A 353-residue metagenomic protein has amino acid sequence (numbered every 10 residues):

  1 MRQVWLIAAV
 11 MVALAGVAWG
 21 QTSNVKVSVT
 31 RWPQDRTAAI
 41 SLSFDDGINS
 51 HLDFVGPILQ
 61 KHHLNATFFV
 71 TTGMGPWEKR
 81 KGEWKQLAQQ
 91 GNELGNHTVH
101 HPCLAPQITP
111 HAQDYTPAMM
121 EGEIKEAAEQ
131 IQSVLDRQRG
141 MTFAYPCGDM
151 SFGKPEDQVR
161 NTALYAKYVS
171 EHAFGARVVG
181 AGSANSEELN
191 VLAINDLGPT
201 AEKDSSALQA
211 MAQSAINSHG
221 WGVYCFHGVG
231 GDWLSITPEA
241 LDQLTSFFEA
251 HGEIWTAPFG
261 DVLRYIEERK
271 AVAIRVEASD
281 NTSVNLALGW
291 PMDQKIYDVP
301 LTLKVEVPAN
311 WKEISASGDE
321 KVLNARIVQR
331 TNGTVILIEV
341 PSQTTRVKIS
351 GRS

Functional and structural regions predicted by a protein language model:
M1-I7: Bacterial N-terminal signal peptides that target proteins for export
I7-V17: Bacterial N-terminal signal peptides
A18-T22: Boundary at the C-terminal end of the N-terminal hydrophobic targeting segment
S23-Q34, A66, P76, S170-E188 (+4 more regions): C-terminal domain-boundary segment and adjacent tail
A39-S43, A66-V70, E93-N96, R139-Y145 (+4 more regions): Structural recognition of the beta-strand scaffold that forms the well-ordered cores of secreted hydrolase catalytic
F54, G75-K79, C103-E202, A240: Catalytic domains of cell-wall/extracellular-matrix polysaccharide-remodeling enzymes, centered on de-N-acetylation
G56-H63, P76-V99, S133, V169-S170 (+2 more regions): Acidic (Asp/Glu)-rich catalytic clusters
V328-S353: C-terminal beta-strand-rich structural cap/linker in extracellular carbohydrate-active enzymes
